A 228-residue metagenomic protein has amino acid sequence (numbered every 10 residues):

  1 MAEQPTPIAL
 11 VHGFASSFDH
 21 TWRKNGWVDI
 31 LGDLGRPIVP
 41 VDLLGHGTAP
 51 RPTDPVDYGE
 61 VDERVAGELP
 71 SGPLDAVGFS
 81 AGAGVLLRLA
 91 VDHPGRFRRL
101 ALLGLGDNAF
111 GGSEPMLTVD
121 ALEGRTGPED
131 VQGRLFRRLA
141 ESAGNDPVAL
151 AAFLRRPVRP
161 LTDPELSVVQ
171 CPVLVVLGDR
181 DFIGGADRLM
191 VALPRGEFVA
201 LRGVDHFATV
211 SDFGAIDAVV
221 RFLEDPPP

Functional and structural regions predicted by a protein language model:
G13-S17, S80: Active-site glycine-rich loops that stabilize anionic/oxyanionic intermediates across multiple enzyme folds
R23, D29-D33, P37-L74: Active-site loop/oxyanion-hole signature of alpha/beta-hydrolase fold enzymes
A76-G78, L103: Short beta-strand immediately N-terminal to the catalytic nucleophile in serine-hydrolase-like folds
G84-G127: Flexible "cap/lid" loop of the alpha/beta hydrolase fold
R138-P164: Hydrophobic, aromatic-rich cap/lid helix
V169, V175-L177: Short beta-strand/loop motif that positions the catalytic acidic residue of the alpha/beta-hydrolase fold
D181-R188: Conserved alpha/beta-hydrolase "acid-adjacent" motif
V204-I216: Catalytic histidine-centered segment of alpha/beta-hydrolase-like enzymes
